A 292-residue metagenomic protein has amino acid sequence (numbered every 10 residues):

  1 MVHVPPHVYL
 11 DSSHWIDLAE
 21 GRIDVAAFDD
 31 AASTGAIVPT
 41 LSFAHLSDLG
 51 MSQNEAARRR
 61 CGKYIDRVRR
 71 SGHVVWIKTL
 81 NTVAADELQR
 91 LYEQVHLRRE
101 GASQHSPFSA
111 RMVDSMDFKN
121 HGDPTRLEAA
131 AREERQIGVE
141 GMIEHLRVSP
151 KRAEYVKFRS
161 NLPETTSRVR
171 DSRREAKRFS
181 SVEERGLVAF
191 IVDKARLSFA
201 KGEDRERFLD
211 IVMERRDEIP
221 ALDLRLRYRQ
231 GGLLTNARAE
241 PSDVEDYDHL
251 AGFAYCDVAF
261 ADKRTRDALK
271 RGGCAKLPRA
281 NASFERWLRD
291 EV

Functional and structural regions predicted by a protein language model:
V2-Y255, T265-L277, S283-V292: Active-site-proximal, substrate-binding regions of enzyme catalytic domains and RNA-binding/basic surfaces
D262: Conserved residues at the C-terminal ends of beta-strands
